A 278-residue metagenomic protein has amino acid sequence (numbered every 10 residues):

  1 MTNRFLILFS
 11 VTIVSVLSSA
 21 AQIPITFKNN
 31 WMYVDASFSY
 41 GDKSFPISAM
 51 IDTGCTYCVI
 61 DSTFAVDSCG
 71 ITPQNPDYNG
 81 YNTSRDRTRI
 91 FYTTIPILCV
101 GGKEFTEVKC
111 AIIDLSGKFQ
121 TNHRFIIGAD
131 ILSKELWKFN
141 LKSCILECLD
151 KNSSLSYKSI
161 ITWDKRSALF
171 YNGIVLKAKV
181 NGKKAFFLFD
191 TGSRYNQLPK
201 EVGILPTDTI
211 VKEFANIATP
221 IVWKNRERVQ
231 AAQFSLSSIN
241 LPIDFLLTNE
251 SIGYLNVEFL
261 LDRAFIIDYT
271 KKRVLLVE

Functional and structural regions predicted by a protein language model:
M1-P24: Bacterial Sec-dependent N-terminal signal peptides
A20-E278: Pepsin/retropepsin-fold aspartyl endopeptidases
